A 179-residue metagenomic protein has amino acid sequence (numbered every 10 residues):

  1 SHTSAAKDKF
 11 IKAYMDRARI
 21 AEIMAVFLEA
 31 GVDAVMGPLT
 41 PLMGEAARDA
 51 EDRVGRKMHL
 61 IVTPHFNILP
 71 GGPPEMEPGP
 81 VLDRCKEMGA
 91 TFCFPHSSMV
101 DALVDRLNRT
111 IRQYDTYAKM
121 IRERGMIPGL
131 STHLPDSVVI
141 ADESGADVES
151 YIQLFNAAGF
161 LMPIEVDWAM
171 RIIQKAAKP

Functional and structural regions predicted by a protein language model:
S1, D33-M36, K57-I61, T91-F94 (+3 more regions): Structural preference for beta-strand elements that scaffold enzyme active sites
S1-A34: N-terminal binding-site loop/beta-alpha segment at the start of enzyme catalytic domains that lines or forms
D16-R19, L42, I68-V81: Glycine-rich anion/phosphate-binding loops
A25-E29, G44-K57, G79-A90, D142-G145 (+1 more regions): Acidic (Asp/Glu)-rich catalytic clusters
A34-G44, T132-S137: Gly/Ser/Thr-rich loops at beta-strand to alpha-helix junctions that form or flank small-molecule/cofactor-binding
E51-G71: Long, hydrophobic, well-ordered secondary-structure blocks that form the structural core and pocket-lining surfaces
F66-G72, D101-P179: Beta/alpha (TIM)-barrel catalytic core signal, keyed to glycine-rich beta->alpha loops juxtaposed to Asp/Glu that bind
C85-R106: Active-site groove signature of glycoside hydrolases
